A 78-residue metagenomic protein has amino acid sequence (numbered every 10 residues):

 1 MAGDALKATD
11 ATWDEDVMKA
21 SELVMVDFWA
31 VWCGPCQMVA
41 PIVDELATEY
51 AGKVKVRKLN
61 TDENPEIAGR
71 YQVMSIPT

Functional and structural regions predicted by a protein language model:
M1-K55, D62-T78: Proteins that catalyze or organize thiol-disulfide redox chemistry and the adjacent proteostasis machinery handling
